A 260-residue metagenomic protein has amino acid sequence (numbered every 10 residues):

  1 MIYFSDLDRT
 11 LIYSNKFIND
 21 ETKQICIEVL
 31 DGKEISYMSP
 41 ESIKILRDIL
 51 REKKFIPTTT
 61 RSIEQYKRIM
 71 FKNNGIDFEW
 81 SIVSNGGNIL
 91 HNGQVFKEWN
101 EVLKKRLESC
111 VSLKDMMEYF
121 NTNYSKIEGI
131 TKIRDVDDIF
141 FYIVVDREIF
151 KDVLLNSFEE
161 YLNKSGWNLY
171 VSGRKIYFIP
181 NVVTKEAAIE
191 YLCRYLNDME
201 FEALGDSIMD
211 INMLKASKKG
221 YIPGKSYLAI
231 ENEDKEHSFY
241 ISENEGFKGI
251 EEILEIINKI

Functional and structural regions predicted by a protein language model:
M1-Y3, L7-P57: Active-site neighborhood of HAD-like aspartate-dependent phosphohydrolases
I2, W80, E202: Hydrophobic "anchor" residues on beta-strands that sit immediately upstream of conserved functional sites
S14-N15, Y66-I69, N92-G93, M213 (+1 more regions): Short glycine-/acidic-enriched loop or helix-start segments at secondary-structure transitions that form or flank
N19-K23, N73-G75, G220-Y221: Glycine-rich, phosphate-binding/catalytic loops in enzymes
S36-T122: Active-site phosphate-binding/coordination module
K53, I76-E79, W167, M199 (+1 more regions): A structural micro-motif
E118-A216: Conserved acidic, metal-coordinating active-site core of Asp-based, Mg2+-dependent phosphoryl-transfer enzymes
F178-I179, E186-I260: Mg2+-dependent phosphoryl-transfer enzymes with acidic/Ser/Thr/Gly-rich catalytic loops
